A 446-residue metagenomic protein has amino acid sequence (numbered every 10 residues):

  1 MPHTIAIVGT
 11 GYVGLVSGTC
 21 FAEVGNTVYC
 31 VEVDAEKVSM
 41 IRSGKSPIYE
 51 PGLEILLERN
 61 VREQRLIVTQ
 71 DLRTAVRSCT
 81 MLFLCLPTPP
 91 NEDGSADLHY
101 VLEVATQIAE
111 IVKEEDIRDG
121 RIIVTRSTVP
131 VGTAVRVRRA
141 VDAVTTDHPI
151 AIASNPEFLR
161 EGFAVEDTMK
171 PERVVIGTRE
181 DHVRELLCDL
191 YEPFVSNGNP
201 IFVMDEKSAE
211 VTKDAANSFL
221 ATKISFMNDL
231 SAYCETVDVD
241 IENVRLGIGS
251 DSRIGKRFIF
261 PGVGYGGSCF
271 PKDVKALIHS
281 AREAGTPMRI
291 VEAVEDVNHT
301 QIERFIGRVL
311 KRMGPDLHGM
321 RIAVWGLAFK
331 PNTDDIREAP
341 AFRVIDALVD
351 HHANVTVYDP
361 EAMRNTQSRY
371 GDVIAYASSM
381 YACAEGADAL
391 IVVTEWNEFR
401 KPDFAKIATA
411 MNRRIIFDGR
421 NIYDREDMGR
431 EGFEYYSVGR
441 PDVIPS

Functional and structural regions predicted by a protein language model:
M1-S446: Structural/interface elements that position substrates and couple domains in central-metabolism enzymes
